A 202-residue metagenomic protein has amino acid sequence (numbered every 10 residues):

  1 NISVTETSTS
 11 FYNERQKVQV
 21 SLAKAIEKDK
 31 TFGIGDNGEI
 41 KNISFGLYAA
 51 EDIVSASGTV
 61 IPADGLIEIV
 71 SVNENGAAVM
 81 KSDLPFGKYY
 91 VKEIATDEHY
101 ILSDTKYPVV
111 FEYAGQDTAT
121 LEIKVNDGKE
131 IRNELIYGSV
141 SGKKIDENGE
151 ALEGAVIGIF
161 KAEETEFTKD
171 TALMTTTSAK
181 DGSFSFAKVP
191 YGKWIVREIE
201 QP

Functional and structural regions predicted by a protein language model:
N1-P202: Solvent-exposed loop/turn and edge beta-strand elements of beta-rich ligand-binding domains
